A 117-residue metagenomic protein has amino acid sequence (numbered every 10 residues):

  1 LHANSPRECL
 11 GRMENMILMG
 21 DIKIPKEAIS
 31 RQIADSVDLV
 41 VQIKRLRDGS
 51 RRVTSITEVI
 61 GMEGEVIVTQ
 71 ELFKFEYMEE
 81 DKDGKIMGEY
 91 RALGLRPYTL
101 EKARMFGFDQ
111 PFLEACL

Functional and structural regions predicted by a protein language model:
L1-G64: Conserved P-loop NTPase nucleotide-binding/switch module
R52-L117: NTP-binding/hydrolysis catalytic cores, primarily Walker-type P-loop NTPases
